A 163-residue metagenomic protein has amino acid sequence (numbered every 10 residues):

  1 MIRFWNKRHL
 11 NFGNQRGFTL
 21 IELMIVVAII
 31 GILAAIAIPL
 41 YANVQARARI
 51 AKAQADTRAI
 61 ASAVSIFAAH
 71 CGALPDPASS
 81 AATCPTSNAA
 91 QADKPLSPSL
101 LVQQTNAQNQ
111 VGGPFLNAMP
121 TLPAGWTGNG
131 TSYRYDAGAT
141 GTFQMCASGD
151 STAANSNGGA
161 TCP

Functional and structural regions predicted by a protein language model:
M1-F18: N-terminal leader/signal peptides at the extreme start of proteins
I2-F4, A118-P163: Short, surface-exposed interaction loops/tails
R8, I30-I32, T57, Q104-N106 (+1 more regions): Alpha-helical interaction segments
G13-A42: N-terminal single-pass transmembrane signal-anchor helix
A35, N43-A46, S62, I66-A69: Regular, well-ordered alpha-helical segments
L40-T57, A61: Aliphatic-rich helix starts adjacent to a transmembrane/signal segment
I50, S80, A90, Q103-T105 (+3 more regions): Extracellular "spike/adhesin" assembly and maturation modules and analogous cytosolic coiled-coil scaffolds
S62-S65, A69-G141: Extracellular/periplasmic head regions of type IV pilus-like filament subunits
